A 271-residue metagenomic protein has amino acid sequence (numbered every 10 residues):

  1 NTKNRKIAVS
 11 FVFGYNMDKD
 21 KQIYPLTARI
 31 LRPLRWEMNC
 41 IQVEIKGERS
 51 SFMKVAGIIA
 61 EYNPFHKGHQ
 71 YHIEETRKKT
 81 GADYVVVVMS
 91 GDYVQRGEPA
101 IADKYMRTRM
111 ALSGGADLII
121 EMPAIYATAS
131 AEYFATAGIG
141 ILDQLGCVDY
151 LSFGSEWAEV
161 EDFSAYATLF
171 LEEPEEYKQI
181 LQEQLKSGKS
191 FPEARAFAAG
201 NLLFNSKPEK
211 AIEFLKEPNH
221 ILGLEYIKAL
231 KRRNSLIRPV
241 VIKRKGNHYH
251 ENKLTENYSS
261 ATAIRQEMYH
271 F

Functional and structural regions predicted by a protein language model:
N4, F11-Y15, Y24, F52: Aromatic (phenylalanine/tyrosine) cluster motif
L26-R29: N-terminal, intrinsically disordered charge-dense segments
E44, M122-F271: Active-site cores that bind ATP or allylic diphosphates and position pyrophosphate for catalysis
M53-R107: N-terminal catalytic cores of NTP/NDP-binding nucleotidyl/phosphoryl-transfer enzymes
R77-K78, L112, I139, D143-Q144: Non-catalytic positions within long, well-ordered alpha-helices that form the structural scaffold/packing of enzyme
S113-P123: A glycine-rich helix N-cap at a beta->alpha junction
